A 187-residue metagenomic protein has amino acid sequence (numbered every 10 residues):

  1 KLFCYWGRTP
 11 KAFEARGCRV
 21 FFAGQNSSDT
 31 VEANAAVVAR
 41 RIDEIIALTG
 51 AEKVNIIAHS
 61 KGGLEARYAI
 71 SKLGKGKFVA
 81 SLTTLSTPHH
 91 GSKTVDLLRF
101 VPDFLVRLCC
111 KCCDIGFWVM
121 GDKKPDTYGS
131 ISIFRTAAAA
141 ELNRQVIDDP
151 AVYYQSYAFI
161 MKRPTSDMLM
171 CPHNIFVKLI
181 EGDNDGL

Functional and structural regions predicted by a protein language model:
K1-I57, K61-D103: N-terminal non-catalytic accessory region
K72-L187: Helical cap/lid subdomain of alpha/beta-hydrolase-fold lipid enzymes that gates access to the catalytic pocket
